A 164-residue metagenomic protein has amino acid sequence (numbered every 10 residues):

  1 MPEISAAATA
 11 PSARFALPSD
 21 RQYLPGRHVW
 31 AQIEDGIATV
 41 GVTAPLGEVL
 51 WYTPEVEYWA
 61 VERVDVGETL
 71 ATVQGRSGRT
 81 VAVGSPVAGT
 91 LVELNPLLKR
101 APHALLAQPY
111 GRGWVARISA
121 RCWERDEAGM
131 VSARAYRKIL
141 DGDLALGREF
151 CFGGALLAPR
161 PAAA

Functional and structural regions predicted by a protein language model:
M1-A60, V66-T69, S77-V83, T90-A164: Non-catalytic terminal segments and appended small domains
